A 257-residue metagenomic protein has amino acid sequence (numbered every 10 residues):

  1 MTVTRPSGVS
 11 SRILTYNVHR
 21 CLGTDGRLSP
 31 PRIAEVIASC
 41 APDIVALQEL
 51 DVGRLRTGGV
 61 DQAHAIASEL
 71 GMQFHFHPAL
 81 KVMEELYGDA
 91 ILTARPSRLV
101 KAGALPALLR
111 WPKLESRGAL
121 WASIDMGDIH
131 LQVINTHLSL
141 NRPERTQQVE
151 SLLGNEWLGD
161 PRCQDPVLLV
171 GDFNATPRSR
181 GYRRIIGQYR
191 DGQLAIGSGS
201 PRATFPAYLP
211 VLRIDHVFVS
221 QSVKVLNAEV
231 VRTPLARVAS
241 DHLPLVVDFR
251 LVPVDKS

Functional and structural regions predicted by a protein language model:
M1-I44, R56, S68-E69, Q73-S257: Active-site regions of metal-assisted phosphoester/phosphodiester hydrolases, unifying DNase/endonuclease modules
A46-D51: A short beta-strand-loop structural module common to alpha/beta enzyme folds
G53-L55, V60-A63: Membrane-embedded segments
